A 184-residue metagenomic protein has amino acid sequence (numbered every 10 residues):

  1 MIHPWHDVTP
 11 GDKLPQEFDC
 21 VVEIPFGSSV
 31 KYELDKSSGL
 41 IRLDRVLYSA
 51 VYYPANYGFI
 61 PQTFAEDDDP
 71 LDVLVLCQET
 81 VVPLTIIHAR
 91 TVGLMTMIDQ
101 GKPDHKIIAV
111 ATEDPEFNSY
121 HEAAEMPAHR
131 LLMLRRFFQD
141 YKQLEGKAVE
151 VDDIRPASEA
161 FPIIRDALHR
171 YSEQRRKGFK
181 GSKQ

Functional and structural regions predicted by a protein language model:
M1-Q184: Hydrophobic N-terminal alpha-helices or hydrophobic patches in metabolic proteins across all domains of life
